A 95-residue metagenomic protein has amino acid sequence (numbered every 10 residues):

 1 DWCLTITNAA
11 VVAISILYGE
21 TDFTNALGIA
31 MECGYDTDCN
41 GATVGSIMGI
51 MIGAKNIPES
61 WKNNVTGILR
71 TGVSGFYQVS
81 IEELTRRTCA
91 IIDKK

Functional and structural regions predicted by a protein language model:
D1-L17: A cyclin-like helical interaction fold
V12-I92: Catalytic phosphate/nucleotide-handling subdomain of diverse soluble enzymes
